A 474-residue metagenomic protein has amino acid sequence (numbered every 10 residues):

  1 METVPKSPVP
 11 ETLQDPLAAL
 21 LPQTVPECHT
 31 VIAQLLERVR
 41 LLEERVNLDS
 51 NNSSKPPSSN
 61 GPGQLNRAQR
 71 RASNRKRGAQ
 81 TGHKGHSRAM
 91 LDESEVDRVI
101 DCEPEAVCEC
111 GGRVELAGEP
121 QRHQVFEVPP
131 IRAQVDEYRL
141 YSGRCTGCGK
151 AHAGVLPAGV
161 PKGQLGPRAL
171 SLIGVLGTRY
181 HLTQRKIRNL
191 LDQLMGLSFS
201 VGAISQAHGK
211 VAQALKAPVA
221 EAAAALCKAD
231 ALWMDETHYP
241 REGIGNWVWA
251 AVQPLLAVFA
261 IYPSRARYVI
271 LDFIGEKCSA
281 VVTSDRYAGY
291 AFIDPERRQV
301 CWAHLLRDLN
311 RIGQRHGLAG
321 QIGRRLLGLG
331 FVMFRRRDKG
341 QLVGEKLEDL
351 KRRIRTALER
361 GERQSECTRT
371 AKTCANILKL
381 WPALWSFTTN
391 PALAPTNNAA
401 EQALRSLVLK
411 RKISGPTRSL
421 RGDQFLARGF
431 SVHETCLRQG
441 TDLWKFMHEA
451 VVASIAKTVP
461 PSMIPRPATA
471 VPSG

Functional and structural regions predicted by a protein language model:
M1-Q164, M234, P240, S284: Short, flexible loop/hinge motifs at secondary-structure junctions
E2-K6, P10, P22, A33 (+4 more regions): Catalytic center-proximal scaffold of phosphoryl-transfer enzymes
